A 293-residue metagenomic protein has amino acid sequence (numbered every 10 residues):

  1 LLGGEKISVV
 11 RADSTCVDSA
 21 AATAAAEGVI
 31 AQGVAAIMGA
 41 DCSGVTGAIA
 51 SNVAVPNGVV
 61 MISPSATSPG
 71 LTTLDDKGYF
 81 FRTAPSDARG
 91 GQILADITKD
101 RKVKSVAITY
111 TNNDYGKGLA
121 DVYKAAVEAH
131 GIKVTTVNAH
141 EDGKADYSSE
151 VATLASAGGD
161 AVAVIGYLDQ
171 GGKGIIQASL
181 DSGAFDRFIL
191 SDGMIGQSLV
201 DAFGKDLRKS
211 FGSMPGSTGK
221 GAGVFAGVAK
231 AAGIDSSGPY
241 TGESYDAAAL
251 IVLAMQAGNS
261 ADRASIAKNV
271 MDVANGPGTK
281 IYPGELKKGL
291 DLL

Functional and structural regions predicted by a protein language model:
L1-L293: Extracytosolic ligand-binding ectodomains
